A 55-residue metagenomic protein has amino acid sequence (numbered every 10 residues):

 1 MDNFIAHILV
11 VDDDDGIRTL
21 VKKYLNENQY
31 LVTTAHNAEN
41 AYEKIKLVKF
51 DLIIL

Functional and structural regions predicted by a protein language model:
M1-L9: Non-catalytic signal-transmission and effector/linker regions of two-component phosphorelay proteins
N3, V32-A35: Short, intrinsically disordered, low-complexity terminal segments
L9, T34-L52: Acidic, metal-coordinating helix/loop segments flanking the phosphotransfer/catalytic sites of two-component signaling
D13, I53-L55: Active-site T/S-Asp motif of two-component receiver
D15-T33, L47: Two-component/phosphorelay signaling modules centered on CheY-like receiver
